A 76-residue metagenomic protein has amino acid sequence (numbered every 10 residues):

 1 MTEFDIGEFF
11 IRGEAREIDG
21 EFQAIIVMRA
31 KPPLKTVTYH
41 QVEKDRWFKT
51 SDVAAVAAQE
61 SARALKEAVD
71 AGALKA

Functional and structural regions predicted by a protein language model:
M1-K35: N-terminal segment of the canonical double-stranded RNA-binding domain
M1-R12, T50-A55, A71-K75: Low-complexity, Ser/Thr/Pro-rich intrinsically disordered segments found in N-terminal tails, propeptides, targeting
K35-V37, G72: Beta-sandwich strand segments
Y39-V53: A short, exposed loop/beta-hairpin motif centered on an aromatic-Gly-Thr core
V42, V56, E60-R63: Cystatin/cathelin-like cysteine-protease inhibitor module
E60-A73: Short arginine-rich
